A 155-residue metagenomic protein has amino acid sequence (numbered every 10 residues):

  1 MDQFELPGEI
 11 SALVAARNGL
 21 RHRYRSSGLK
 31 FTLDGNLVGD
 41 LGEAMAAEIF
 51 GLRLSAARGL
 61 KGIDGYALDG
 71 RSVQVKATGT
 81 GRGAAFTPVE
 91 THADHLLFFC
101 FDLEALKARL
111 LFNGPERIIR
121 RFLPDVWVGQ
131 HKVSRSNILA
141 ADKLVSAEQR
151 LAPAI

Functional and structural regions predicted by a protein language model:
M1-I155: Nucleic-acid endonuclease domains
